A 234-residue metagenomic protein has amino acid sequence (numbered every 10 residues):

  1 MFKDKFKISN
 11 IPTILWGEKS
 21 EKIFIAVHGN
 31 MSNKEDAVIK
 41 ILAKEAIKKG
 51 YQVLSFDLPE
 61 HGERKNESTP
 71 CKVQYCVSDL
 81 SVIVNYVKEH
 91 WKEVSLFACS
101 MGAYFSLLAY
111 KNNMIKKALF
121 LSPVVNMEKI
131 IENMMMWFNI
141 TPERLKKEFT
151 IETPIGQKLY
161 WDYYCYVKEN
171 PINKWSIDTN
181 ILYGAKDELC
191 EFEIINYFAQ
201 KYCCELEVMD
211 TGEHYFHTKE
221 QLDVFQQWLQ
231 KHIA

Functional and structural regions predicted by a protein language model:
M1-K19: N-terminal cap/lid segment of alpha/beta-hydrolase-fold proteins
E21, H28-N33: Active-site glycine-rich loops that stabilize anionic/oxyanionic intermediates across multiple enzyme folds
N30, D57-E67, V124, G212: Short beta-to-alpha linker loops that shape the active-site pocket of alpha/beta-hydrolase fold enzymes
M31-A43, E193: The serine-hydrolase catalytic nucleophile loop
V38-I39, A43-K65: Conserved alpha/beta-hydrolase
H61-H90: Catalytic nucleophile-loop/oxyanion-hole region of alpha/beta-hydrolase and closely related hydrolase-like folds
A98-S106: Gly/Ala-rich beta-loop-alpha elbow adjacent to hydrolase catalytic centers
N113-Y197, K201-V208, G212-A234: The alpha/beta-hydrolase serine catalytic core
